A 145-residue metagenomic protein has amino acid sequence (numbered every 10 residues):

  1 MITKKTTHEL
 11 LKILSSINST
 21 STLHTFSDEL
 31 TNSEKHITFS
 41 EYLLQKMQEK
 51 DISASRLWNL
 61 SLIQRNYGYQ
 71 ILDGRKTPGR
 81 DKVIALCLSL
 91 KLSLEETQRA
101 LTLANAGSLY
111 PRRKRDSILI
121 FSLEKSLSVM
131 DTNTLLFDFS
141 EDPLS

Functional and structural regions predicted by a protein language model:
I2-L14, Q98-S126: Short, charged recognition helix plus adjacent turn of helix-turn-helix-like nucleic-acid-binding domains
S19-S53, T132-L144: A short, Lys/Arg-rich alpha-helix, primarily the initiator
M47, W58, C87: The alpha-helix within a helix-turn-helix
S53-L60: Short alpha-helical "recognition helix" segments of helix-turn-helix
L62-P78, L103-N105: Recognition helix of helix-turn-helix/homeodomain-like DNA-binding domains that insert into the DNA major groove
R75-L88: Short, basic-rich loop-to-helix N-cap that marks the start of a DNA-contacting helix
L88-L90, R115-P143: Long, compositionally biased
